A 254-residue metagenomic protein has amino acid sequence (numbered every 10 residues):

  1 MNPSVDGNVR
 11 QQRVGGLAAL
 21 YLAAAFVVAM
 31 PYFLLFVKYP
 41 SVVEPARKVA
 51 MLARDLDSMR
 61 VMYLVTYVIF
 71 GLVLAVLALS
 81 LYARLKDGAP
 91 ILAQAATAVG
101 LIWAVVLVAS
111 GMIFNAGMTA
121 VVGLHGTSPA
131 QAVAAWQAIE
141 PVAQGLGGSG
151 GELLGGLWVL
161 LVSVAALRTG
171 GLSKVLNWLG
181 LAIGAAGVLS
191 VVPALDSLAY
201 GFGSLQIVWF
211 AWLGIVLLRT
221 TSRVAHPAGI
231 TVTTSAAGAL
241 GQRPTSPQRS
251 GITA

Functional and structural regions predicted by a protein language model:
M1-A254: Hydrophobic, aromatic-enriched alpha-helical segments typical of multi-pass transmembrane helices
